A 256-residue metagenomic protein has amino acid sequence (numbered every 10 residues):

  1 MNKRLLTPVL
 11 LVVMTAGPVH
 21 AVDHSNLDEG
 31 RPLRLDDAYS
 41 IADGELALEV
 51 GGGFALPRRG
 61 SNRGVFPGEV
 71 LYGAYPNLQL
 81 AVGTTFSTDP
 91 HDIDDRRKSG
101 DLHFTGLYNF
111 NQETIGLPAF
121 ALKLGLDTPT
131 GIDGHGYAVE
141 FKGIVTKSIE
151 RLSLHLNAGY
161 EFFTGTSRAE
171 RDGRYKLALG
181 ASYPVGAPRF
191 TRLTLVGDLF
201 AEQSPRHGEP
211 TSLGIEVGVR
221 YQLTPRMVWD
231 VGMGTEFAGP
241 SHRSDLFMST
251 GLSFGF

Functional and structural regions predicted by a protein language model:
M1-L27: Cleavable N-terminal export/targeting peptides
A21-F256: Transmembrane beta-barrel domains of Gram-negative outer membranes and organellar outer membranes
